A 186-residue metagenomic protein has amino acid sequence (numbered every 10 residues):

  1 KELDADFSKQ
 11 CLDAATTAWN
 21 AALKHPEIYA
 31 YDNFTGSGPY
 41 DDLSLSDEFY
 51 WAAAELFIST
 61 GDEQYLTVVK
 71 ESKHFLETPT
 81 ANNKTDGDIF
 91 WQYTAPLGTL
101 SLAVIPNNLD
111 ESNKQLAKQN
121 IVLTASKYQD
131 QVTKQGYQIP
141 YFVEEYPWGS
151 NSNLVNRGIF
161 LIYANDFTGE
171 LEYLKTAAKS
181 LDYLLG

Functional and structural regions predicted by a protein language model:
K1-G186: Glycan-recognition and catalytic cores of secretory/periplasmic carbohydrate-active enzymes
